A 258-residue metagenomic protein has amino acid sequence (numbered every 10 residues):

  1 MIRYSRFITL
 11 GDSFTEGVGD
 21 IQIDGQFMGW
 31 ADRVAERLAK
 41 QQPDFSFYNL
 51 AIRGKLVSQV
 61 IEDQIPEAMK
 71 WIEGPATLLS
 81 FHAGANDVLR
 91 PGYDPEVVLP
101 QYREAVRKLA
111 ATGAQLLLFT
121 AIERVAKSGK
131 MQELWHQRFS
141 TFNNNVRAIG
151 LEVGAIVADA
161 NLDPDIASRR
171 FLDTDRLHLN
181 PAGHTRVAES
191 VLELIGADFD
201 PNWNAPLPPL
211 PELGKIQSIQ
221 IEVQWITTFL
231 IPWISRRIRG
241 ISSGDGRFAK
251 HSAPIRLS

Functional and structural regions predicted by a protein language model:
M1-R53, I65-P75: Serine-esterase "nucleophile elbow" of acetyl-processing enzymes
E16-D20, S58-L99, E123-R124: Oxyanion-hole/transition-state-stabilizing segment in secreted/luminal serine hydrolases and related acyltransferases
P43, A111-Q115, A155: A short helix->loop->beta-strand "cap" motif at the edges of active sites that frequently abuts
N49-A51, T120-A121, D159-L162: Residue-level recognition of beta-strand->loop/alpha-helix junctions
S80-H82, L109-A110, L116-L117: Conserved, well-ordered alpha-helix/loop/beta-strand core segments that scaffold catalytic motifs
P95-R103, W135-F142: Charged helix-capping and loop-helix junction motifs
A126-A160, P181: Substrate-gating cap/lid alpha-helix
E152, D175-H178, A182-S258: Conserved catalytic region of serine esterases and O-acyltransferases that act on ester linkages in lipids
